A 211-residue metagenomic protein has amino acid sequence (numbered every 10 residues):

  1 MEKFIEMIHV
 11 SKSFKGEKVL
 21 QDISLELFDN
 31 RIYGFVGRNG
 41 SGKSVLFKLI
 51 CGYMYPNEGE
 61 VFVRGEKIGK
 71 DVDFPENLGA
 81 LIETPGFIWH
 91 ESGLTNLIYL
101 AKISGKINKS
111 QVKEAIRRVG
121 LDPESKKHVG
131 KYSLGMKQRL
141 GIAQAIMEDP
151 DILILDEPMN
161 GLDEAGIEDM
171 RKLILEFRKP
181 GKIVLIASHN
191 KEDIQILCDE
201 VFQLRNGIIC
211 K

Functional and structural regions predicted by a protein language model:
V36-R38: The feature captures the beta-strand-to-loop junction immediately N-terminal to the Walker
C51: Helix-to-loop junction immediately C-terminal to a conserved catalytic motif
G59-F74: Conserved ABC transporter NBD signature motif
I98, K109-E124: Conserved ABC ATPase "signature" region
L153-E157: Catalytic Walker B motif of ABC-type/P-loop ATPase nucleotide-binding domains
